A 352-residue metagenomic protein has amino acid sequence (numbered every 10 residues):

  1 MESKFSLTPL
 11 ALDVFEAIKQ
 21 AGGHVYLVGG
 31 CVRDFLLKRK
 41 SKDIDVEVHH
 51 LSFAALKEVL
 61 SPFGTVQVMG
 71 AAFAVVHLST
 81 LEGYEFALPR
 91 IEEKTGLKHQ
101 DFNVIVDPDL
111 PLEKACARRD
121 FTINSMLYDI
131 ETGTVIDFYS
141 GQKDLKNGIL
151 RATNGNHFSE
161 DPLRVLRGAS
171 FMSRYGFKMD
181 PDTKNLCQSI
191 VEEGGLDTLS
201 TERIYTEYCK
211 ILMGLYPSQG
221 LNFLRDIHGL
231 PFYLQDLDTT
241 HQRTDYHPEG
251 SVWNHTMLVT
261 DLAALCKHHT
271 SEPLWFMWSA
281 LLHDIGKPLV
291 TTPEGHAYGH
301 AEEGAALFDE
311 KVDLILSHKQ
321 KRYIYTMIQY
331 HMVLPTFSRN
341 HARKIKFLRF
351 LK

Functional and structural regions predicted by a protein language model:
M1-K352: Catalytic cores of the polymerase beta-like nucleotidyltransferase superfamily and closely associated nucleotide
